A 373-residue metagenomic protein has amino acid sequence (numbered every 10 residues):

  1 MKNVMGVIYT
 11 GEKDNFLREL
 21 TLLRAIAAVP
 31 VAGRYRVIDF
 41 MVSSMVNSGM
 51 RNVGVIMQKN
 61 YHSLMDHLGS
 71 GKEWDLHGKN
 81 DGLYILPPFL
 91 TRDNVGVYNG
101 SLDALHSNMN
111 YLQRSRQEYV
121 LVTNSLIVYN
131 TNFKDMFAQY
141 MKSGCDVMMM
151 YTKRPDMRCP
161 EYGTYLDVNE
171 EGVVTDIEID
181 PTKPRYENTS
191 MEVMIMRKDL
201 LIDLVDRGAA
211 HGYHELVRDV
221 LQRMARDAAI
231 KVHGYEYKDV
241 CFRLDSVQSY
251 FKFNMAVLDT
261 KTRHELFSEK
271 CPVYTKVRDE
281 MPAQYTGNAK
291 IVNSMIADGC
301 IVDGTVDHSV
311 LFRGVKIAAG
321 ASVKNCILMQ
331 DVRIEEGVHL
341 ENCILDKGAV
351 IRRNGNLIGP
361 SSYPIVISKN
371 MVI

Functional and structural regions predicted by a protein language model:
M1-M255, I367: Unchanged
M1-T10, D199, R207-I373: Left-handed beta-helix
